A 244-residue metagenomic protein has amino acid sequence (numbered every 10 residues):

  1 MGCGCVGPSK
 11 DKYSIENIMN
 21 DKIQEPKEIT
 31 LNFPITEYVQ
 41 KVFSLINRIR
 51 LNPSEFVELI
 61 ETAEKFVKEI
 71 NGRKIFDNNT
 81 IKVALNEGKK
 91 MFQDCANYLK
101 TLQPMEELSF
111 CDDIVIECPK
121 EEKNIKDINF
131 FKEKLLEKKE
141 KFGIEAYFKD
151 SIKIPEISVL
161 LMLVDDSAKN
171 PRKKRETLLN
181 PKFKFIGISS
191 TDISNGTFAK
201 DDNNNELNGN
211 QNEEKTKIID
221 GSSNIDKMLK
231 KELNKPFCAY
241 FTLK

Functional and structural regions predicted by a protein language model:
M1-S9: Polybasic, Ser/Thr-rich amphipathic helices
P8, N17-N20, D220-G221: Intrinsic disorder/low-complexity segments, especially N-terminal tails and targeting/processing regions
S14-T36: N-terminal low-complexity, Pro/Thr/Ser-rich intrinsically disordered segments that act as propeptides or flexible
T30-K141, R175, P181-T191: Short, well-ordered surface patches within globular domains
D113-E206, I219-L243: A well-ordered secondary-structure block
